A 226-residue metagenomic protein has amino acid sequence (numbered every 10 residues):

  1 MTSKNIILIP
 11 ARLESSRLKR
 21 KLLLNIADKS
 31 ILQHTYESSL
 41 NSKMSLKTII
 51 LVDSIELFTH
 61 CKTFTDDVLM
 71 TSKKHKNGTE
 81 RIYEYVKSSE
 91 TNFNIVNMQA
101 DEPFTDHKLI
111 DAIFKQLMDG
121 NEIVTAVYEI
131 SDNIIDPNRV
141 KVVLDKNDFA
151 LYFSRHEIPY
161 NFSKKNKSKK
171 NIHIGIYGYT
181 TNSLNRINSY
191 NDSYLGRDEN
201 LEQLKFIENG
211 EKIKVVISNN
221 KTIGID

Functional and structural regions predicted by a protein language model:
S3-V52: N-terminal glycine-rich phosphate-binding loop and ensuing alpha1 helix
L13, S72-G78, N220-T222: Short, acidic/turn-prone active-site loops that include or flank metal/cofactor- and phosphate-binding residues
S45, T91-N92, D119-I123, E211: Short, high-confidence coil segments that cap the C-terminus of an alpha-helix and link into the following beta-strand
I49, I55-K115: Short phosphate-binding loop-to-helix
T105-S193: Conserved core of the sugar-phosphate nucleotidyltransferase
S168-D226: Conserved alpha/beta core of the MobA/IspD/sugar-nucleotide pyrophosphorylase nucleotidyltransferase superfamily
